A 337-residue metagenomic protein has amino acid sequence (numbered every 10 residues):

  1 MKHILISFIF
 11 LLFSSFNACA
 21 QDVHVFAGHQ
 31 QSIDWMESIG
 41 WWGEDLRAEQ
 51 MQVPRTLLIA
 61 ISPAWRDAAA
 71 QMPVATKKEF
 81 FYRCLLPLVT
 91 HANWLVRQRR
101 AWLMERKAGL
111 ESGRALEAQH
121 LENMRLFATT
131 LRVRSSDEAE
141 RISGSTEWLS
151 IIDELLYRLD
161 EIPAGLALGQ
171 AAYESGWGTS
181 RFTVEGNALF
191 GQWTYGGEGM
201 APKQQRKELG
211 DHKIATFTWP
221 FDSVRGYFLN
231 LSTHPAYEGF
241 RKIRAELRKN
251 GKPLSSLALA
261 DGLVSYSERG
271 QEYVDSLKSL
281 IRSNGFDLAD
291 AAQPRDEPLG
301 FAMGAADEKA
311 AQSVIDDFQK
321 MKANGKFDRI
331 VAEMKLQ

Functional and structural regions predicted by a protein language model:
M1-I4: Positively charged n-region of N-terminal signal peptides that target proteins for export
I6-F10: Hydrophobic helical h-region of N-terminal Sec-dependent signal peptides in bacterial secretory/periplasmic proteins
S14-N17: N-terminal signal peptide c-region/cleavage motif recognized by signal peptidases
C19-G169, Y173-L299: Catalytic cores of secreted/periplasmic lytic hydrolases that degrade extracellular macromolecules
G300-Q337: Extended ligand-binding regions for polar small-molecule ligands
